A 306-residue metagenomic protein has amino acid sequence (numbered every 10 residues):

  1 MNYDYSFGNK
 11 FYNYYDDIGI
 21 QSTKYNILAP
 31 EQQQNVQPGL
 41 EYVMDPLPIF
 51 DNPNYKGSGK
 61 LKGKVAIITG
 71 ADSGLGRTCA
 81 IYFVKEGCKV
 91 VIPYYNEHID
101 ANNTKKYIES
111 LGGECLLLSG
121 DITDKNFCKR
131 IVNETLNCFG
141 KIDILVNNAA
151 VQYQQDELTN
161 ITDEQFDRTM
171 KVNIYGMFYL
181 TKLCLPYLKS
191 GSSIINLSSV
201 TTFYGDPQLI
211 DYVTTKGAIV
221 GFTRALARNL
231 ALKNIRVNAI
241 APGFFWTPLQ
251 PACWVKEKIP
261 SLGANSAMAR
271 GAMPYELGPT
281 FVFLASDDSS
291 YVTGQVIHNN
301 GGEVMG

Functional and structural regions predicted by a protein language model:
N9-Y12, I27, M44, N52-P53 (+4 more regions): Short C-terminal tail/terminal secondary-structure segment of NAD(P)H-dependent dehydrogenase/reductase domains
C88-N103: Conserved glycine-rich Rossmann-like NAD(P)H-binding loop of the short-chain dehydrogenase/reductase
F139, F178, Y187, R270-N299 (+1 more regions): C-terminal substrate-recognition "lid" of short-chain dehydrogenase/reductases
D156-L158, T162-D167, L262: Substrate-binding pocket helix/loop in short-chain dehydrogenase/reductase
T181, T215, T223: Active-site helix of classical SDR
P186, R228-L232, S290: Alpha-helical segment proximal to the catalytic Tyr-Lys
S199: Residue(s) in the substrate-gating loop at a strand-loop-helix junction that position the organic substrate next
